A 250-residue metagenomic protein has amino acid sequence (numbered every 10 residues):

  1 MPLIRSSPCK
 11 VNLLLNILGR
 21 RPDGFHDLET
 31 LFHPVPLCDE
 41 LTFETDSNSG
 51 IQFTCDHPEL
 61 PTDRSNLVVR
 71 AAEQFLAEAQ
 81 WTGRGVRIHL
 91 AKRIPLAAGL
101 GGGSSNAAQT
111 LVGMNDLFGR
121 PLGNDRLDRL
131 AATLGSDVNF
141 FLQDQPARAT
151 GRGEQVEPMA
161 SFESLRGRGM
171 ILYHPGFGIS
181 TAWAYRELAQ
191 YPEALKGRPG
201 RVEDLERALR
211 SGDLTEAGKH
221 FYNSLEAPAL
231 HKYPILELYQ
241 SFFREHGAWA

Functional and structural regions predicted by a protein language model:
M1-A98, D116-D125, F162-S164, H174-F177: ATP-binding N-lobe of GHMP and related small-molecule kinases
F32-V35, A131, L209, F243: Hydrophobic C-terminal alpha-helix "anchor/cap" residues
S47-P61, T110, A132, D213-F221: Short, basic/glycine-rich phosphate-binding loops at helix/coil junctions that contact nucleotide phosphates
A71-E78, R126, L130-T133, L238 (+1 more regions): Generic non-transmembrane alpha-helical segments
R84, A107, L111-G151, Q155: Contiguous, small/hydrophobic- and glycine-enriched helical/loop subdomains that border and often "cap" functional
H89-F118, S136, A248-A250: Glycine/serine-rich anion-binding loops at beta->alpha junctions that coordinate negatively charged ligand groups
Q143, R148-W249: Conserved, helical-rich catalytic subdomain that frames metal- and/or nucleotide-binding sites in enzyme alpha/beta
